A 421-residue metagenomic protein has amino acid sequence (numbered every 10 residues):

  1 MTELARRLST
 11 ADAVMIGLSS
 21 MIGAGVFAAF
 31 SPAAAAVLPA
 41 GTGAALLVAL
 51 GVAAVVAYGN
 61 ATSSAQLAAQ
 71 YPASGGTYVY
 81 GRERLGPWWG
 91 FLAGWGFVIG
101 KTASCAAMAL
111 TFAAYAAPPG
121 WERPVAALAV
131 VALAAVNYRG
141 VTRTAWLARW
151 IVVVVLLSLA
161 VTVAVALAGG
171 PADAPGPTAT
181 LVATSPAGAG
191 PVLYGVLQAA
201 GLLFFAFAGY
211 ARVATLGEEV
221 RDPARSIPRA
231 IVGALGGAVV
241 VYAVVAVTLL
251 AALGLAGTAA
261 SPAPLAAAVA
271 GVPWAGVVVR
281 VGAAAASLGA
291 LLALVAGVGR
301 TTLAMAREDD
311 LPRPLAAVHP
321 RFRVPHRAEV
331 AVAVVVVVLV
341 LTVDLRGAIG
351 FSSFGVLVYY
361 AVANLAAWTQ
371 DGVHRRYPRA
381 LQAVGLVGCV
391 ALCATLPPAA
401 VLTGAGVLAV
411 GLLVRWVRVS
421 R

Functional and structural regions predicted by a protein language model:
M1-A5, L46-L47, G120, R149-R280: Helix-loop-helix junctions that connect adjacent transmembrane segments in multi-pass membrane transporters
M1-G43, A57-Y58, T62, P175-G176 (+4 more regions): Membrane-interface "cap" regions at the ends of multi-pass membrane proteins
R7-G17, A45, G86-F97, A189-L203 (+5 more regions): Select transmembrane alpha-helical segments in multipass membrane proteins
P32-A35, Y58-Y138, A283-A304, E329 (+1 more regions): Hydrophobic transmembrane alpha-helices that form the core helical bundles of multi-pass secondary transporters
V48-V52, P118-V141, A160-T162, R327-V334 (+1 more regions): Transmembrane alpha-helical segments of multi-pass small-molecule transport proteins
V79-Y80, P118, A230-V295, L311-L345: TM-loop-TM module centered on a large, flexible mid-protein loop between adjacent transmembrane helices in multi-pass
L110, A114, A129-V154, E219 (+4 more regions): Membrane-water interface regions at transmembrane-helix termini and the short interhelical loops of multi-pass membrane
G355, T369, R375-R421: A generic transmembrane alpha-helix motif of multi-pass inner-membrane proteins
